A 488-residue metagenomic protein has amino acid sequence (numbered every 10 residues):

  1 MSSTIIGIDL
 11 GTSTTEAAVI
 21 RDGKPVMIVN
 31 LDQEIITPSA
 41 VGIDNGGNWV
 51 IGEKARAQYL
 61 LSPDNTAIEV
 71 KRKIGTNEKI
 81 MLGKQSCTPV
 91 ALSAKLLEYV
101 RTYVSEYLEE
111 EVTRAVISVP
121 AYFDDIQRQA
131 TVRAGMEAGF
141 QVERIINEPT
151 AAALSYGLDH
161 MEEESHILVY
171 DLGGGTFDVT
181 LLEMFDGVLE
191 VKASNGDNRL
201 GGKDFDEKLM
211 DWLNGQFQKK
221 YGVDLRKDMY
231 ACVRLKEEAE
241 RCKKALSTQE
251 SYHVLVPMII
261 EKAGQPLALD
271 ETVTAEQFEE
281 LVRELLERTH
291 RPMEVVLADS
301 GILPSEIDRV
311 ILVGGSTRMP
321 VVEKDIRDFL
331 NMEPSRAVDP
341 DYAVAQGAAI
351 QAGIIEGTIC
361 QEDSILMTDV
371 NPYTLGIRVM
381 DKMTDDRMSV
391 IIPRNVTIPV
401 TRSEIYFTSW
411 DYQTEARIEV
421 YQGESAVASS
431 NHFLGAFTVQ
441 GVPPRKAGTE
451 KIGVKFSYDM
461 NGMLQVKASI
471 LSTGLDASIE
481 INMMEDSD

Functional and structural regions predicted by a protein language model:
M1-S86, T102-D488: Oxyanion-binding/catalytic loops of NTP- or PPi-dependent enzymes
